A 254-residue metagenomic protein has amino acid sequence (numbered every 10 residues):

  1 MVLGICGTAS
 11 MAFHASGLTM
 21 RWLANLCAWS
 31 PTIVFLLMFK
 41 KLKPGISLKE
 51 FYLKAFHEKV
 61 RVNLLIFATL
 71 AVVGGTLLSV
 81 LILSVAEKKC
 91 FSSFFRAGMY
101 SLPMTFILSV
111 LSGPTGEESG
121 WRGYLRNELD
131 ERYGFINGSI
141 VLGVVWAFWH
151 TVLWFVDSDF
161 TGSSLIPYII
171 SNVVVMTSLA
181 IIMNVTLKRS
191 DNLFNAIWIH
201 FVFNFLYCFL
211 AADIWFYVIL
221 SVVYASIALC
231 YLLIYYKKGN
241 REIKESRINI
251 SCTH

Functional and structural regions predicted by a protein language model:
M1-P114, L210-H254: Specific transmembrane helices
L18-M20, S47, V60-V62, Y133-G138 (+2 more regions): Membrane-helix interface segments
L23, F67-A68, G138-L142, W198-I199: Hydrophobic core positions of alpha-helical segments in small-molecule transporters and transporter systems
T69-V73, V110, P114-T115, G143 (+2 more regions): Residue-level hotspots within the lipid-embedded alpha helices of multi-pass solute transporters
L78, L125, L179-M183: Hydrophobic/aromatic residues in alpha-helical transmembrane segments
G116-G143, K188-N195: Membrane-interface helix/loop boundary segments of multi-pass membrane proteins
R132, I136-S164: Membrane-helix boundary elements
S139, S164-A225: Functionally important transmembrane alpha-helices
